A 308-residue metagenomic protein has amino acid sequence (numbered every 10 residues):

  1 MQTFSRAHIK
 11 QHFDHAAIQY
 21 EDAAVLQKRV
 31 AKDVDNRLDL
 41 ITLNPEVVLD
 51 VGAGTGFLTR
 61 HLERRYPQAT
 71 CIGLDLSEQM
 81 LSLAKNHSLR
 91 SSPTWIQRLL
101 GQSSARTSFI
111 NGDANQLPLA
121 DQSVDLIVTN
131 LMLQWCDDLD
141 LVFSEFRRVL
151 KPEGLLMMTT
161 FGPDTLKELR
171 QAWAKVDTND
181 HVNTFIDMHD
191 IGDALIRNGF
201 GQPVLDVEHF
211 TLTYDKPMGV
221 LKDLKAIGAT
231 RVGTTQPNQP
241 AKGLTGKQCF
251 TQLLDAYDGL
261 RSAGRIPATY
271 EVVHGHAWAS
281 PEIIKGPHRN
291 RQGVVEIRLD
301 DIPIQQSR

Functional and structural regions predicted by a protein language model:
M1-Q19, K28, R308: N-terminal, positively charged/glycine-rich alpha-helical extensions of SAM-dependent methyltransferases
L26-E46, H61: Conserved alpha-helix/loop element of class I SAM-dependent methyltransferases that forms part of the SAM/SAH-binding
V47-L117: Class I SAM-dependent methyltransferase SAM/SAH-binding core
N115-L126: A short acidic, Gly/Pro-enriched loop at the edge of an enzyme's catalytic core that lines a small-molecule cofactor
D125-D138: A short SAM/SAH-binding and catalytic strip from SAM-dependent methyltransferases
D140-P152: A short glycine-rich, Lys/Arg-flanked "PGG" loop and its adjoining helix->strand segment in the class I
L155-G219, D223-K242: Conserved catalytic/acceptor-binding region of the Class I
K225-R308: C-terminal lobe and adjacent flexible extensions of AdoMet/dcAdoMet transferase-like proteins
